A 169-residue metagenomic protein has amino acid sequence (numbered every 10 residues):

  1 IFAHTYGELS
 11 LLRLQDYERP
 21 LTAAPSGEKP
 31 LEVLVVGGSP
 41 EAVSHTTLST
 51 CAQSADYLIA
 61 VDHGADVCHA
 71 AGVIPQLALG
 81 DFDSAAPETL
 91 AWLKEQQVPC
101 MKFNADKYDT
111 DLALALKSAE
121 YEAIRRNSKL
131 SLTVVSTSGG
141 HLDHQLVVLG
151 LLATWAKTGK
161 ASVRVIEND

Functional and structural regions predicted by a protein language model:
F2-Q96: N-terminal beta-strand-loop-alpha-helix module at the start of alpha/beta ligand-binding or catalytic domains
V36, I59-D62, G80, K102-F103 (+2 more regions): General beta-strand structural signal in soluble alpha/beta enzymes
V43-T46, D109-A113, H141-V147: Short glycine/serine/threonine-rich phosphate/pyrophosphate-binding segments that cradle anionic phosphate groups
T50, V67, A115-E122, T154: A generic secondary-structure signal
D81, A85, Q96, A119-R126 (+1 more regions): Change "in soluble alpha/beta enzymes" to "in soluble alpha/beta proteins
L93-F103, S131-L132: Glycine/charged-rich beta-loop-alpha catalytic/anionic-binding loops adjacent to active sites
C100-R125: Short phosphate-binding loop-to-helix
S128-K129, T133-D169: Anionic-ligand-binding alpha/beta catalytic cores of soluble enzymes and soluble regulatory domains that recognize
